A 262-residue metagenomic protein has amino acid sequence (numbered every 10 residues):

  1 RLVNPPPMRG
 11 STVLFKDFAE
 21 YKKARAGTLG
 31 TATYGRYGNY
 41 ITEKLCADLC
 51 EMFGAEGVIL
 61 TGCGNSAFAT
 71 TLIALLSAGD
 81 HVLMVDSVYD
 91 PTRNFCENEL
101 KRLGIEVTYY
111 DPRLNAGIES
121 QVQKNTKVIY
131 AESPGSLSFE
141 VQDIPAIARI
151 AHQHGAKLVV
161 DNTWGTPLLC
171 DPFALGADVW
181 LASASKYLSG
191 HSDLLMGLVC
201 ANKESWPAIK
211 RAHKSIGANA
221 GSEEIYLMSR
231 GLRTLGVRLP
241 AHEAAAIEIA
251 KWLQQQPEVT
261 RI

Functional and structural regions predicted by a protein language model:
R1-R25: N-terminal amphipathic/basic leader segments beginning at the initiator methionine
V3-P7, G30, E56-G57, E224: A generic secondary-structure signal marking the coil-to-beta-strand transition
P7-R9, V13, Y34, V160 (+1 more regions): Long, contiguous hydrophobic alpha-helical segments, chiefly transmembrane helices and signal peptides
G10-S11, E20, T31, L49 (+3 more regions): N-terminal, helix-rich and Lys/Arg-enriched segments in bacterial and organellar proteins
D17-S66, T92-E99: Conserved N-terminal alpha-helix of the aminotransferase class I/II PLP-enzyme fold
V58-Q256: Conserved PLP-enzyme active-site core in the AAT-like
P257-I262: Short, intrinsically disordered, charge-balanced linker/junction segments flanking boundaries in proteins
